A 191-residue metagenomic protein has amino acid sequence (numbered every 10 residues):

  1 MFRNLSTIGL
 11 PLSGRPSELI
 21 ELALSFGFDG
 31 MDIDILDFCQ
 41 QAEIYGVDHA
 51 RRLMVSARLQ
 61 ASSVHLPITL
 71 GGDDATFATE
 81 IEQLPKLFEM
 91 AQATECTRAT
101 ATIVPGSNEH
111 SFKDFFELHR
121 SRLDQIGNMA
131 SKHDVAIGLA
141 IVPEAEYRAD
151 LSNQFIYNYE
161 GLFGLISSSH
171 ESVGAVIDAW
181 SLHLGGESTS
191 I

Functional and structural regions predicted by a protein language model:
M1-R98, D114, R120, D124 (+3 more regions): N-terminal pre-domain/capping segments
G9-P11, I35-D37, P67-L70, I103-S107 (+2 more regions): Active-site-proximal loop/turn and secondary-structure-junction residues that shape catalytic pockets, frequently
G30-M31, V64, Q125-I191: Acidic/histidine-rich catalytic cores of soluble enzymes
A91-F112, H133-R148: Active-site groove signature of glycoside hydrolases
